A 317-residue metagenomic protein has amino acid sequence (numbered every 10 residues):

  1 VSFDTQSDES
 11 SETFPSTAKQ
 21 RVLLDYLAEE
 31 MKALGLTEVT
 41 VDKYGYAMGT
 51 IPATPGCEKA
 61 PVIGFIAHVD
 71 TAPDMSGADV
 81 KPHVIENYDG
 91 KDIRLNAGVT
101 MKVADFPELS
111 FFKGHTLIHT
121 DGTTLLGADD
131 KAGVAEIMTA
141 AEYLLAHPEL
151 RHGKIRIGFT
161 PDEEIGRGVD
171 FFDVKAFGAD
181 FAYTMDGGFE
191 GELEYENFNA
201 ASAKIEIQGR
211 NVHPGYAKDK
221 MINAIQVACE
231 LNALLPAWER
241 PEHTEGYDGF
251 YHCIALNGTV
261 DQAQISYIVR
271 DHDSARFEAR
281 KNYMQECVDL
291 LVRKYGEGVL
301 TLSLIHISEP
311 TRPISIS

Functional and structural regions predicted by a protein language model:
V1-A18, H119: N-terminal capping segment at the start of a domain
E12-A60, G64-I66, D70: A non-catalytic alpha/beta surface segment that caps or lines the substrate-entry region of metallo-dependent hydrolase
L23, D129-E136, A224-V227: Catalytic-loop motifs flanking and including active-site residues across diverse enzymes
L27, E136-L144, A228-N232: Buried hydrophobic packing segments
E58-K154, F159, A179: Active-site metal-coordination/substrate-binding segment of hydrolases, especially metallo-dependent peptidases
I93, L109, H115-A128, D162-V292 (+1 more regions): Midchain, well-structured core segments that form catalytic/ion-binding scaffolds
I305-S317: Single conserved hydrophobic/aromatic residue that forms the stacking wall/gate of nucleotide- or nucleobase-binding
